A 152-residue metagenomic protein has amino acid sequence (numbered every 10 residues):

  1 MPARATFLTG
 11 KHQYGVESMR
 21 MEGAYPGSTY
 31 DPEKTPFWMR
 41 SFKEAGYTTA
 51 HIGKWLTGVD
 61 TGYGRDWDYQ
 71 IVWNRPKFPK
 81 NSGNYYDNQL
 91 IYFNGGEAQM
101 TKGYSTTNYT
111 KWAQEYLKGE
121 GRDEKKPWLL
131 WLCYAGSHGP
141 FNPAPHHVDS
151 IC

Functional and structural regions predicted by a protein language model:
M1-C152: Formylglycine-dependent sulfatase
